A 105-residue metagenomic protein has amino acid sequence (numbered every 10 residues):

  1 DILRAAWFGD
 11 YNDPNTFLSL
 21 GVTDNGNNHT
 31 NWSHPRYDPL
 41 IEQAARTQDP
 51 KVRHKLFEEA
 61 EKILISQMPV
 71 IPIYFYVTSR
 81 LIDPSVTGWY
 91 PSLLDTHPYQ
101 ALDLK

Functional and structural regions predicted by a protein language model:
D1-D24, L56: Periplasmic binding protein-like
L3-A6, Q48-P84: Bilobed periplasmic-binding protein-like "clamshell/Venus-flytrap" ligand-binding domains
N12, Q67-V70, W89, T96: Selective for proline/serine-rich intrinsically disordered segments in cytosolic/nuclear regulatory regions
D13, R36-Q43, V52-E59, I63: Extracytoplasmic/secreted proteins, especially bacterial periplasmic and envelope-associated proteins
T16-R46, F75-K105: Short, solvent-exposed loop/beta-turn-alpha elements that line the ligand-binding surface or hinge of extracytoplasmic
